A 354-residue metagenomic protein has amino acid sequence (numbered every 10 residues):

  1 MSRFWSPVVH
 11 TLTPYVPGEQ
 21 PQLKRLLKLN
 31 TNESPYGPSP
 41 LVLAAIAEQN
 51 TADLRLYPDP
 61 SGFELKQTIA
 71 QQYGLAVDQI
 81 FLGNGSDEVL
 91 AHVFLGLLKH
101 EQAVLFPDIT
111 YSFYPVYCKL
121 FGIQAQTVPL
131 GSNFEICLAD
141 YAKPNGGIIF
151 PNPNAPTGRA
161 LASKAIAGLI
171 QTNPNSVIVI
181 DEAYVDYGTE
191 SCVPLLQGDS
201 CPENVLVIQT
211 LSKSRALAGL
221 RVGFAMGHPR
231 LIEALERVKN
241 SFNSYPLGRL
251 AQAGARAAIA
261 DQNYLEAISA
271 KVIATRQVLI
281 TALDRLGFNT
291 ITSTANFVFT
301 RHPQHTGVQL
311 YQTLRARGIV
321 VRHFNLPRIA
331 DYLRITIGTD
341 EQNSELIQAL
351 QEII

Functional and structural regions predicted by a protein language model:
M1-L56, P144: N-terminal "arm"/small-domain region of PLP-dependent enzymes with the aminotransferase-like
F63-A103: Phosphate-binding glycine-rich loop
G96-P151: PLP-dependent aminotransferase-like
K119, E135-P144, P156-I178, E182-L217 (+1 more regions): Active-site pre-lysine segment of PLP-dependent enzymes
N204-D284, F288-I291: PLP-dependent aminotransferase class I/II
V272-I273, R285-R317, L333: Conserved PLP-binding catalytic core of the aspartate aminotransferase-like
T313-R317, R322, L326-I354: PLP-dependent enzyme catalytic core of the Aspartate aminotransferase-like
